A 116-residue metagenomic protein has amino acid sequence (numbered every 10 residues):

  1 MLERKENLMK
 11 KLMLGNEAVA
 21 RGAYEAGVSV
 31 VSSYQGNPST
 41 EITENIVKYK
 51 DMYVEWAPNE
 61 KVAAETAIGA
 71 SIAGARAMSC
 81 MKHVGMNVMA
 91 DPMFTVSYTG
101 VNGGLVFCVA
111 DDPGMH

Functional and structural regions predicted by a protein language model:
M1-L8: Short, Lys/Arg-enriched N-terminal segments with co-localized hydrophobic residues within the first ~10-30 amino acids
L8, E17-A20, M78, F94-V96: Generic structural signal for short, flexible, solvent-exposed coil/loop and linker residues
L8-K11, V31, V54-W56, H83: Short, flexible loop segments at the rims of nucleotide/cofactor-binding pockets, characterized by
K11-N45: N-terminal glycine-rich anion-binding loops that anchor highly charged ligand groups
N37-H116: Thiamine diphosphate
